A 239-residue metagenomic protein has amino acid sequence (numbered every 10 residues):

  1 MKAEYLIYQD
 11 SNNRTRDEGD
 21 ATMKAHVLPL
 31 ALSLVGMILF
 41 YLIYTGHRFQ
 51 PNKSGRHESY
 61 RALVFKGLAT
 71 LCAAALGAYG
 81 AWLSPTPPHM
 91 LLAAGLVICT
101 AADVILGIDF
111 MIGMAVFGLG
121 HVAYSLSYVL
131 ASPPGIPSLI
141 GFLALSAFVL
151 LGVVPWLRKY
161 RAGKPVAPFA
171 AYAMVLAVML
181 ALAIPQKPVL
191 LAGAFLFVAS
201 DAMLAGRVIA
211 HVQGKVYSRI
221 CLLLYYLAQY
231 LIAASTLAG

Functional and structural regions predicted by a protein language model:
Q9-T22: Short, Lys/Arg-enriched N-terminal segments with co-localized hydrophobic residues within the first ~10-30 amino acids
M23-G239: Polytopic alpha-helical membrane-helix bundles and their juxtamembrane interface segments in multi-pass membrane
